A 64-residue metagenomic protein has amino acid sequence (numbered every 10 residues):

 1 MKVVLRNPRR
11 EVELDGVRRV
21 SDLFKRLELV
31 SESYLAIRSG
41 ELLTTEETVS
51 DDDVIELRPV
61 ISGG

Functional and structural regions predicted by a protein language model:
M1-G63: Ubiquitin-like/PB1-type beta-grasp interaction modules and other compact soluble beta-rich domains
